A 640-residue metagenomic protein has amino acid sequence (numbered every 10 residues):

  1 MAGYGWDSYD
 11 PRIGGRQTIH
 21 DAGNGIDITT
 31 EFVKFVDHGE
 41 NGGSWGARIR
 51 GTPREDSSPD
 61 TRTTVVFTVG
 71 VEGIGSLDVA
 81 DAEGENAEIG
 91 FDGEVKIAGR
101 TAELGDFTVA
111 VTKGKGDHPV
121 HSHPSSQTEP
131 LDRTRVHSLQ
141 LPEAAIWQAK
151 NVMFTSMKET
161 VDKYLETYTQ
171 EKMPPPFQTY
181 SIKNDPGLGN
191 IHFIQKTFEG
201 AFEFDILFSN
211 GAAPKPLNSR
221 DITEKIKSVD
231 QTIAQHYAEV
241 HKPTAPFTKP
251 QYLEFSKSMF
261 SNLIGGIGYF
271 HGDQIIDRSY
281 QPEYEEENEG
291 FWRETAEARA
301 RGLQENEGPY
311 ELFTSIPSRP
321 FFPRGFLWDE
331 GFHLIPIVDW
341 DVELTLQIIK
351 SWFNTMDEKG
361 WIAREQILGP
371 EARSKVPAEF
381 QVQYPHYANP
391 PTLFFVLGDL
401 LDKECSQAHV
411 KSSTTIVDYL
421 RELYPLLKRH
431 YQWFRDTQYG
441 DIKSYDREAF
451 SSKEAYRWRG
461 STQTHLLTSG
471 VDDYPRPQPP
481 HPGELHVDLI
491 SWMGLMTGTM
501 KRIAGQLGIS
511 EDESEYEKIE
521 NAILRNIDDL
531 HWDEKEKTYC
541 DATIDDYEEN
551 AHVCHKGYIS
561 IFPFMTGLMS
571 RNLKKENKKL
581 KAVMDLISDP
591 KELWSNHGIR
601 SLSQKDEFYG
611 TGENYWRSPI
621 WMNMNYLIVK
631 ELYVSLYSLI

Functional and structural regions predicted by a protein language model:
M1-M259, L263-I264, G268-G272, R502 (+2 more regions): Terminal accessory carbohydrate-recognition/targeting modules of carbohydrate-active enzymes
I13, H20-D21, G25-I28, A47 (+4 more regions): General structural concept
D56, I74-S76, W340, T355-W361 (+5 more regions): Secondary-structure transition/capping motifs at alpha-helix termini and the adjoining loop/turn into the next element
L188-K225, S318-R319, R364-P425, Y431-E517 (+3 more regions): The feature captures the catalytic groove of carbohydrate-active enzymes
L217, Q274, P336, T345-I349 (+4 more regions): Short, solvent-exposed loop/turn and secondary-structure capping segments
D221, K225-T232, H236, Q251 (+10 more regions): Extended, well-ordered alpha-helical scaffold segments
P250-P323, K359-A372, V376-E379, G440-E484 (+1 more regions): Extended glycan-interaction surfaces of carbohydrate-active proteins
F326-M356, I559-L573, N625-Y637: Alpha-helical support elements that line or immediately flank enzyme active sites and cofactor-binding pockets
